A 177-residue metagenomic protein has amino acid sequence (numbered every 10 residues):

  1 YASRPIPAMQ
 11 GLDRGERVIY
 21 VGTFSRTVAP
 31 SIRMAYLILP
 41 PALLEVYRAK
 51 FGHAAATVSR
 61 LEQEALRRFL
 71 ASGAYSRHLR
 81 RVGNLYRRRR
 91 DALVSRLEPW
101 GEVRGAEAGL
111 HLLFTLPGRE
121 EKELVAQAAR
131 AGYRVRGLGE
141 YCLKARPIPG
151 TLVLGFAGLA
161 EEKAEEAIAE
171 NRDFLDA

Functional and structural regions predicted by a protein language model:
Y1-T27: Active-site pre-lysine segment of PLP-dependent enzymes
G15, P41-V46, S76: Short helix-loop capping/hinge motifs at secondary-structure junctions, enriched in acidic/polar residues
A35-P41: Short beta-strand-to-turn element immediately C-terminal to the catalytic PLP-Schiff-base lysine in fold type I
I38, L113-P117, G155-A157: Short hydrophobic/aromatic beta-strand micro-patches that form the beta-sheet surface supporting nucleotide- or nucleic
Y47-A54, L70-V94: Structural signature of PLP-dependent enzymes
R67, G83-V94, E102-T115, Q127: Conserved glycine-rich beta-strand-loop-beta hairpin in the small C-terminal domain of fold type I
R130, R146-A177: PLP-dependent enzyme catalytic core of the Aspartate aminotransferase-like
